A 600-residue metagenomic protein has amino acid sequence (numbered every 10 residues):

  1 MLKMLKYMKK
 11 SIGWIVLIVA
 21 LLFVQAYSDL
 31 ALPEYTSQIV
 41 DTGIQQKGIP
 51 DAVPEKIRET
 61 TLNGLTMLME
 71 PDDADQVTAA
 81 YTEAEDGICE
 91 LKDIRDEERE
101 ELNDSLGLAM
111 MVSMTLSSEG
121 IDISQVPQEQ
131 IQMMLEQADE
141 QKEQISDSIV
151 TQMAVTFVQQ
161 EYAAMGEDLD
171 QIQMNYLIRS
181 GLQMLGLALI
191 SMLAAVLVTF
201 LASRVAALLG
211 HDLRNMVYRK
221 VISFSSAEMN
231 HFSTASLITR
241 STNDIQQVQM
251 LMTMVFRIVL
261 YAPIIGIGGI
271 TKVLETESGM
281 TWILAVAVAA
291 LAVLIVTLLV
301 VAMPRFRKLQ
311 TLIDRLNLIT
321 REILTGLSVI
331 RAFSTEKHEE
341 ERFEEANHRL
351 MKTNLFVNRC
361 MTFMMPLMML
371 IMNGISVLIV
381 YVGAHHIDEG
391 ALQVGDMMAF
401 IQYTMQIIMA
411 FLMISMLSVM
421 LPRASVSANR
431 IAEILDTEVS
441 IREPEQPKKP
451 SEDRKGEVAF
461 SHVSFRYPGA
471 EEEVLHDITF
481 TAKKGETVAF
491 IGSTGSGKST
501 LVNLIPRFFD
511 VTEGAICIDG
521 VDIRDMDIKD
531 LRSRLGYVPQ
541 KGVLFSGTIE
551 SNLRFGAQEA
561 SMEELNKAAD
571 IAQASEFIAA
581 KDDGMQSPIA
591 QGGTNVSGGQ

Functional and structural regions predicted by a protein language model:
M1-L32, T36-L185, I190, A194 (+11 more regions): Membrane-integrated ABC transporters
I15, L68, C89, R99 (+1 more regions): ABC-type nucleotide-binding domain
V16-Y27, L185, L189, L193 (+10 more regions): Generic alpha-helical transmembrane segments of integral inner-membrane proteins, especially permease/transport modules
L32, T36, L182, V198 (+9 more regions): Hydrophobic/aromatic residues in alpha-helical transmembrane segments
I44-D51, R58-L62, M69-E70, D122-I123 (+11 more regions): Short intracellular "coupling" helices and adjacent cytoplasmic loop segments at the cytosolic face of multi-pass
Q46, E322-T325, E341, D388 (+4 more regions): ABC transporter TMD-NBD coupling linker
S226-A227, N243-M252, F256, L260 (+9 more regions): An intracellular "coupling" helix at the cytosolic face of ABC transporter transmembrane type-1 domains
G268, K272-A289, V293, L299-V300 (+2 more regions): Helix-loop-helix
